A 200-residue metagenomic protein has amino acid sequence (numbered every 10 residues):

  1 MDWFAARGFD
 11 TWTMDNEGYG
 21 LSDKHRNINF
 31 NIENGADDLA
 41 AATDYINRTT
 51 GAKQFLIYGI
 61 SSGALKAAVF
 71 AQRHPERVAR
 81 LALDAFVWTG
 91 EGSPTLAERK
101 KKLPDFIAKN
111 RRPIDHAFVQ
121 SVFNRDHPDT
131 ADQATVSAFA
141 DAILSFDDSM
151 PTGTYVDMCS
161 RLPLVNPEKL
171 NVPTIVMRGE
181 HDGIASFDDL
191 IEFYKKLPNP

Functional and structural regions predicted by a protein language model:
M1-D23: Conserved alpha/beta-hydrolase
W12-M14, D84, M177: The conserved SAM/SAH-binding core of class I Rossmann-like methyltransferase domains, concentrating on the hydrophobic
D15-F30, G92-T95: Serine-hydrolase catalytic machinery in alpha/beta-hydrolase-like enzymes
A36-Q54: Conserved acidic catalytic loop of the alpha/beta-hydrolase fold
K53-Y58, S62-T89: Conserved hydrolase catalytic core segment
L96-M177, H181: Alpha/beta-hydrolase
G183-D189: Conserved alpha/beta-hydrolase "acid-adjacent" motif
K195-P200: Catalytic histidine neighborhood in serine/cysteine hydrolases with alpha/beta-hydrolase-type architecture
